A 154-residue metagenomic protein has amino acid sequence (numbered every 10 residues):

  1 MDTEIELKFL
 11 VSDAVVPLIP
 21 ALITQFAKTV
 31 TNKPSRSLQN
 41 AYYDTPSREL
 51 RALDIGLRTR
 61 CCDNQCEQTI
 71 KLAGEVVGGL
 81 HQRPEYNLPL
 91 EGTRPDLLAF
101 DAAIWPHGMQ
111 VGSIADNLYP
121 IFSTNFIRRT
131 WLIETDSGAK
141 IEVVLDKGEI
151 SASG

Functional and structural regions predicted by a protein language model:
M1-G154: Phosphate-end processing signature that detects enzymes handling 5′-triphosphorylated RNA and polyphosphate
